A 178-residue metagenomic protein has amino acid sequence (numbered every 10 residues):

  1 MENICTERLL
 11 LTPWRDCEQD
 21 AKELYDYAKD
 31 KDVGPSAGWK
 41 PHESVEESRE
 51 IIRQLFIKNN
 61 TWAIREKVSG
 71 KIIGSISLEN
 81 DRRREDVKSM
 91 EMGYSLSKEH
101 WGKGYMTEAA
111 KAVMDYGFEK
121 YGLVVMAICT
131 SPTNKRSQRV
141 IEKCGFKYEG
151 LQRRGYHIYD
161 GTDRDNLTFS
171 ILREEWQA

Functional and structural regions predicted by a protein language model:
M1-P35, T61-A178: Acyl-donor (CoA/ACP) binding surface of acyl/acetyltransferases
R15, R53-Q54: Short linear motifs in intrinsically disordered
D32-R53: Conserved GNAT-fold acetyl-CoA-binding loop/helix
I57-K58: PAS/LOV-family and closely related PAS-like sensory domains
